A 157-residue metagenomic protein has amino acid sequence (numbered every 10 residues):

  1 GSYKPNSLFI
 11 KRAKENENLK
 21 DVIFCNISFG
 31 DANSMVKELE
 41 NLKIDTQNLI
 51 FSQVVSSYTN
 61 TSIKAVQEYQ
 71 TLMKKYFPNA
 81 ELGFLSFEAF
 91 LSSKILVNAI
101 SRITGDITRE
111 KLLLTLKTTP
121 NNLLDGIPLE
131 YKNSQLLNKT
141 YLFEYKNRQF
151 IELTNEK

Functional and structural regions predicted by a protein language model:
G1-S7: A conserved active-site cap/scaffold subdomain adjacent to cofactor or substrate pockets
P5, D31, S92: Short phosphate-engaging motifs
I10-F87, F150-E152: Extracellular/periplasmic periplasmic-binding protein-like sensory domains
M73-F87, K94-Q149: Segments of small-molecule ligand-sensing domains
N155-E156: Residue-level structural signal for beta-strand termini and adjacent loop
